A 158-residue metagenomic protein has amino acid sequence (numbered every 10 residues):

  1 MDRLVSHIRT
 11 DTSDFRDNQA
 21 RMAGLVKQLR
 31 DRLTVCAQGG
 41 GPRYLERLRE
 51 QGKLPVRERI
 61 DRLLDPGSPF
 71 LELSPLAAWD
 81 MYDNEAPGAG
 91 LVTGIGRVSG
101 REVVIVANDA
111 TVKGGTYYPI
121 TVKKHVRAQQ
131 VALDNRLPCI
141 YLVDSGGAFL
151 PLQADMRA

Functional and structural regions predicted by a protein language model:
M1-A158: Terminal-region recognition feature
